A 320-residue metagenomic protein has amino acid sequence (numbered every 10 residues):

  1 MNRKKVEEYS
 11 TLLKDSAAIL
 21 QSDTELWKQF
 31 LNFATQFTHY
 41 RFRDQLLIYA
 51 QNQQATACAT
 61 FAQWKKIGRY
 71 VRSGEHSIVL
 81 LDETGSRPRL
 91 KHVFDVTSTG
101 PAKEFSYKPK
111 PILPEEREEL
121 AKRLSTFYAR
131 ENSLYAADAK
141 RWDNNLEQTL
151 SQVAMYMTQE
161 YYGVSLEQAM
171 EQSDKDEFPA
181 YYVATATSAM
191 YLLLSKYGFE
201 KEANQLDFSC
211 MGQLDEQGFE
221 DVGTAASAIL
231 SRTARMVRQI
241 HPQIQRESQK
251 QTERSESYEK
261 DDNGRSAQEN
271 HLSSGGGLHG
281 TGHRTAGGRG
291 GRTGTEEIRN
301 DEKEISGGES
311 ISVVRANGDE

Functional and structural regions predicted by a protein language model:
M1-R292, E296, G307-E320: N-terminal accessory/interface modules of nucleic-acid-binding and processing proteins
R299: OB-fold ssDNA-binding interfaces and closely related basic DNA-contact patches used across DNA replication/repair
